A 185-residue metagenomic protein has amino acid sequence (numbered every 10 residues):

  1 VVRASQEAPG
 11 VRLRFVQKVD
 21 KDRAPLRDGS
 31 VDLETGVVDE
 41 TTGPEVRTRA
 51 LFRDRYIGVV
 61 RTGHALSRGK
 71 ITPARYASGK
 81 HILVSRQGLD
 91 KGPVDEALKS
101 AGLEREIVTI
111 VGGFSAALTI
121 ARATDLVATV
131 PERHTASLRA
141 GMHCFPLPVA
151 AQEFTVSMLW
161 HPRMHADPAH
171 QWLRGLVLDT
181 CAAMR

Functional and structural regions predicted by a protein language model:
V1-T41, V111: Central regulatory/effector-binding core of bacterial HTH transcription factors
L13-F15, R105-V108, C144: Generic structural signal for residues in well-ordered beta-strands
V16, D20-D32, R75, A97 (+2 more regions): Short helices/loops that flank or line small-molecule/ion binding pockets
V37, L66-R68, T72-P73, A77-A101 (+3 more regions): Secondary-structure junction motif
V37-G43, G92, E96, F114-M142: A ligand-binding cleft/hinge motif common to bilobed small-molecule-binding domains
R47-I57, V127-T135, A140-T155: Short beta-strand->loop
E132, H143-R185: A late-sequence structural motif
